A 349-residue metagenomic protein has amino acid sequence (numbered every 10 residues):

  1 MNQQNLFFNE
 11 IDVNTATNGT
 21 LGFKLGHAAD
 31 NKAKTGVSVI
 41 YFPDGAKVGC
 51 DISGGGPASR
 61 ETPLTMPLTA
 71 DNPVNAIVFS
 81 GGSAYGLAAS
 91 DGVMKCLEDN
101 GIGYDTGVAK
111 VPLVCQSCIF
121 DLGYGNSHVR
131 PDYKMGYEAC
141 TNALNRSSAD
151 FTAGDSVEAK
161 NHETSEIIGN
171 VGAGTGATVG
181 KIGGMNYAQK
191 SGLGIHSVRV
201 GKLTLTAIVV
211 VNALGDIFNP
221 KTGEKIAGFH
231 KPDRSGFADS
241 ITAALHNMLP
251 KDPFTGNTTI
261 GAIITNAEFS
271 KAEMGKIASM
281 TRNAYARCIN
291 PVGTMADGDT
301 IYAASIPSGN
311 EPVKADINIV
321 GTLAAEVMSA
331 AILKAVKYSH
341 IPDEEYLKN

Functional and structural regions predicted by a protein language model:
M1-N349: Alpha/propeptide regions of enzymes that mature by internal proteolysis
